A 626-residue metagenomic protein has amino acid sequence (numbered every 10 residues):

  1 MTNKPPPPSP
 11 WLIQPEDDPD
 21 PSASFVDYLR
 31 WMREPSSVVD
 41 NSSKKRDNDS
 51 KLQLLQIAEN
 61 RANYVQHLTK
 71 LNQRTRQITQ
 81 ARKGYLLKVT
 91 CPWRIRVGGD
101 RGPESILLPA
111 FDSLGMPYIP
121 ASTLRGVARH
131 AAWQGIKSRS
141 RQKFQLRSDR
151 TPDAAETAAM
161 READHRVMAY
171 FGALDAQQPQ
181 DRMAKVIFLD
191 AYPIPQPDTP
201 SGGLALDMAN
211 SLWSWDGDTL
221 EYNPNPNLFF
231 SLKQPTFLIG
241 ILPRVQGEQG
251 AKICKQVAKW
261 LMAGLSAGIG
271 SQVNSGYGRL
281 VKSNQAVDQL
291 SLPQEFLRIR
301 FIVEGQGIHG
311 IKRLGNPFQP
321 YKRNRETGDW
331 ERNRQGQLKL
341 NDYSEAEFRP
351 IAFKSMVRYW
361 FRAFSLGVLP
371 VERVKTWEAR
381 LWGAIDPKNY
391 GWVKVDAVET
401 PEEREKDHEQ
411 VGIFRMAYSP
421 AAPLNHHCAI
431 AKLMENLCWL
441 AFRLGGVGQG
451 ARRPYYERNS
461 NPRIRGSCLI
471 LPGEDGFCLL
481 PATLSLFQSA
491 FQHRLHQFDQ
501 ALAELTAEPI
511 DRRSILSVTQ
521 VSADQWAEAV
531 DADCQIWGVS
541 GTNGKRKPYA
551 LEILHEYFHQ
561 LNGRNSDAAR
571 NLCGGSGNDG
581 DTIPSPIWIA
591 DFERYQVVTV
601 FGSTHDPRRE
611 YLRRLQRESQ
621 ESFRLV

Functional and structural regions predicted by a protein language model:
M1-V626: Basic, Gly/Ser/Thr-rich N-terminal segments that form RNA-phosphate-binding interfaces in CRISPR RAMP
